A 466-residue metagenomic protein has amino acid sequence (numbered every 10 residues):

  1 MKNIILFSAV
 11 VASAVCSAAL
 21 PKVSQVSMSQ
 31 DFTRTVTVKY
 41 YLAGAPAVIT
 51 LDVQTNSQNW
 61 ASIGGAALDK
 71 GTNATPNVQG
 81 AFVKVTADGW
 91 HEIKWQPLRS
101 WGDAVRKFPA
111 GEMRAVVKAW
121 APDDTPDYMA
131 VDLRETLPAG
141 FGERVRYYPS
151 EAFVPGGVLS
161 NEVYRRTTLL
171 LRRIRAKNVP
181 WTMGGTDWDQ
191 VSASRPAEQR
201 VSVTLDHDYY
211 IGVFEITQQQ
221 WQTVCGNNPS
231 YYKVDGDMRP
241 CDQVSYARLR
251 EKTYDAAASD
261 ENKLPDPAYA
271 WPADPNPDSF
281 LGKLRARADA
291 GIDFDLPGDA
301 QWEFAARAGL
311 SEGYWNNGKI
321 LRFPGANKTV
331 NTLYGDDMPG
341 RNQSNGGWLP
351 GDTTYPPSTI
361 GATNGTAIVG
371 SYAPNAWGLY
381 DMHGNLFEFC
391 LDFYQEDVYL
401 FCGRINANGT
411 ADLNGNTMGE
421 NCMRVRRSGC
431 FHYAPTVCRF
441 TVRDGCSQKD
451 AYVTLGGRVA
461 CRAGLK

Functional and structural regions predicted by a protein language model:
M1-I4: Positively charged n-region of N-terminal signal peptides that target proteins for export
A9-S17: Hydrophobic h-region of N-terminal signal peptides that target proteins for export in Gram-negative bacteria
A18-D124: Long, compositionally biased, intrinsically disordered segments
A18-P21, D52, G71-A74, E112-N227 (+9 more regions): Short, compositionally biased
Y40-G44, V213-E215, D381: Non-cytosolic beta-sheet module surface loops
A47, H91, M113, T167-L170 (+14 more regions): Residues that flank catalytic or metal-binding motifs in active/ligand-binding sites
V203-E215, V234-A247, T366-G370: Short active-site loop at a secondary-structure junction that contains or immediately precedes the catalytic residue(s)
D235, A247-T441: Functional-site microenvironments in short loops/helix caps that host divalent-cation chemistry
